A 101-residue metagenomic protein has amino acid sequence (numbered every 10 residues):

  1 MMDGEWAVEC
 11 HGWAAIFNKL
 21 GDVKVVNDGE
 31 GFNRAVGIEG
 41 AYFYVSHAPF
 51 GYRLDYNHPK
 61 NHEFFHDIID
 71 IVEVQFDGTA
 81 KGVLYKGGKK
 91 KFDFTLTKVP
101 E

Functional and structural regions predicted by a protein language model:
M1-E101: Soluble ligand-binding/transfer domains with enclosed cavities or grooves
